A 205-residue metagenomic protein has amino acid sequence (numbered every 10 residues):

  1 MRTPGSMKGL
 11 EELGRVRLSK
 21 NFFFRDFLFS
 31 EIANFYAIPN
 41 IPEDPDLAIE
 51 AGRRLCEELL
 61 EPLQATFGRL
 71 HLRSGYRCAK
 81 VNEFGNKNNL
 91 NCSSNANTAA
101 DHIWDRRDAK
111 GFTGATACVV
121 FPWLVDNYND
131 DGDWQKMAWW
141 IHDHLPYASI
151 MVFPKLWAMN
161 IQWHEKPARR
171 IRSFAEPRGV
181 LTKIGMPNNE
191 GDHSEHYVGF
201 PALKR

Functional and structural regions predicted by a protein language model:
M1-P45: N-terminal, Lys/Arg- and Ser/Thr-rich interaction peptides
R15-N21, F27-L28, L59, G68 (+1 more regions): Alpha-helical protein-protein interaction elements
N21-F22, D26-L28, N34, T66 (+3 more regions): Intrinsic disorder/low-structure terminal segments
F23, I32, L72, H193-H196: A general marker of short, structured functional hotspots
F29-H142: Cell-envelope/glycan interface and biosynthesis
I103-R205: Catalytic cores and adjacent binding grooves of peptidoglycan-active enzymes
